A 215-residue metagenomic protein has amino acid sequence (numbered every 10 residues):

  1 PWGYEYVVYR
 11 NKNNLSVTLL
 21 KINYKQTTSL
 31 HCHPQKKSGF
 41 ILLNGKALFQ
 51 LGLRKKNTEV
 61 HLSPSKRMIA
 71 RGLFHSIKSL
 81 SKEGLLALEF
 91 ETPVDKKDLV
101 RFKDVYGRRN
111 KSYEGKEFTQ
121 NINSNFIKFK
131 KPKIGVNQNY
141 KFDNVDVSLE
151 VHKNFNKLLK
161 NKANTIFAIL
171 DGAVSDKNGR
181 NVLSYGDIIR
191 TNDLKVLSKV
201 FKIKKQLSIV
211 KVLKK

Functional and structural regions predicted by a protein language model:
P1-S16, S29, L99-F155: A short, N-terminal "cap"/entry segment at the start of jelly-roll beta-barrel domains of the cupin/DSBH fold
V17-K21, G39, T58, K66-M68 (+3 more regions): Conserved hydrophobic/aromatic beta-strand scaffold that supports enzyme active sites
L20-N23, C32-F49, L53, K160-D176: Short, conserved beta-strand element in jelly-roll/cupin
C32-P34, I41-L42, H61, S79-K82 (+3 more regions): Short glycine/proline-enriched turns and hinge-like loops at secondary-structure junctions
K36, K46-Q50, T58-E59, S63-S81 (+2 more regions): Phosphate-end processing signature that detects enzymes handling 5′-triphosphorylated RNA and polyphosphate
L51-F74, K177-L197: Short acidic-glycine-tyrosine-enriched beta hairpin
L80-K130, K202-K215: Double-stranded beta-helix
K133-K204: Acidic/His-leaning functional-site neighborhoods
